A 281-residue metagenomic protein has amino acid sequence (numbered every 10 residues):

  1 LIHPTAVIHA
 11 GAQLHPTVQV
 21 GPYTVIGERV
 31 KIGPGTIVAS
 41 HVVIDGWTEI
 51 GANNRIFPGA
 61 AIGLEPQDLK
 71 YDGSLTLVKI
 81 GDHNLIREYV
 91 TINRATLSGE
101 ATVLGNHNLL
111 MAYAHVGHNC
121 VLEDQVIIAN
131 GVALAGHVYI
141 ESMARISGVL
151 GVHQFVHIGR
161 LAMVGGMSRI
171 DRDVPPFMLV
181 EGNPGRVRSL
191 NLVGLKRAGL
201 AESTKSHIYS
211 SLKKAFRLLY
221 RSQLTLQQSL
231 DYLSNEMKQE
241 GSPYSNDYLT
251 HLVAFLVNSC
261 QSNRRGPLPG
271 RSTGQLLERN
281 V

Functional and structural regions predicted by a protein language model:
L1-R186: Structural signal for interior beta-strand "rungs" in well-ordered beta-sheet cores of soluble enzyme domains
L1-T5, A10-G11, P16-T17, N53 (+4 more regions): Terminal amphipathic alpha-helical/low-complexity segments used for targeting or macromolecular assembly
